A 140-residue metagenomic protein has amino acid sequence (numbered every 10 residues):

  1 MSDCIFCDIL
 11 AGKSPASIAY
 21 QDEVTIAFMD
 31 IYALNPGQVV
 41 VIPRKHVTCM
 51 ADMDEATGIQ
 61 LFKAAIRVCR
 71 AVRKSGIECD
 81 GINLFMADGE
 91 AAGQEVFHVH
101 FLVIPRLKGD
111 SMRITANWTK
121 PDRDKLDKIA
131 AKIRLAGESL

Functional and structural regions predicted by a protein language model:
M1-L140: HIT superfamily nucleotide-processing domains
